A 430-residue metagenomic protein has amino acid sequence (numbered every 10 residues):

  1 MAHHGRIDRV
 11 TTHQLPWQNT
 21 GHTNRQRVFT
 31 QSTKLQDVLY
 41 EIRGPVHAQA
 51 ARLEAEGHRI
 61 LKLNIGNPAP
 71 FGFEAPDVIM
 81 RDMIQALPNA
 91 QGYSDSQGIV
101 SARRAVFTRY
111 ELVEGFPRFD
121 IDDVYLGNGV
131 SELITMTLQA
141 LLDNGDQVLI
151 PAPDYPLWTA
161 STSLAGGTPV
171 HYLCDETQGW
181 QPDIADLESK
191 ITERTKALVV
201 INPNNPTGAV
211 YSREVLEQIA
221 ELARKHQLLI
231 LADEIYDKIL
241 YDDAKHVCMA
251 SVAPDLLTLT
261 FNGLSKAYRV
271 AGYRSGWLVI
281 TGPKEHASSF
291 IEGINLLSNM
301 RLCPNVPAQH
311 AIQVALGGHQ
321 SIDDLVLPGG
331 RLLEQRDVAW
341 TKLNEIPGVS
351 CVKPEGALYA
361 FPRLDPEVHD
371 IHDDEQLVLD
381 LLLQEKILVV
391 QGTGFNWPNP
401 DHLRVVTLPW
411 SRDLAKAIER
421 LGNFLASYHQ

Functional and structural regions predicted by a protein language model:
T12, N19, S189, D370-H372 (+3 more regions): PLP-dependent enzyme catalytic core of the Aspartate aminotransferase-like
W17, N24-S32, Q36-G129, M136 (+3 more regions): N-terminal small-domain helix-loop-helix segment of the aminotransferase-like
V46, L63, M83, V106 (+14 more regions): Generic structural signal for small/hydrophobic residues in well-ordered secondary structure, especially within
E56, A165, K225-H226, L256 (+2 more regions): Helix C-cap/helix->beta junction micro-motif
A90-E221, K238-S251, E419-R420: Conserved core of the PLP fold type I
S251-G330, W340-T341, L425: Conserved core segment of the aminotransferase class I/II
Q313, G329-W340, C351-D365, N399: Conserved glycine-rich beta-strand-loop-beta hairpin in the small C-terminal domain of fold type I
